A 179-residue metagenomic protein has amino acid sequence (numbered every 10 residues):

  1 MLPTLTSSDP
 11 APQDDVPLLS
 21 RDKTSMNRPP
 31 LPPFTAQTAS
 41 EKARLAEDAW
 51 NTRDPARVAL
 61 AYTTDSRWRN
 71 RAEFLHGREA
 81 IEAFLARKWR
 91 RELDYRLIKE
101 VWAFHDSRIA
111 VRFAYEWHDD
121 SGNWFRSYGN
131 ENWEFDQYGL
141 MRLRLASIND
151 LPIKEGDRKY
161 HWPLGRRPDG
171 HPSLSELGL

Functional and structural regions predicted by a protein language model:
L2-L5, L18-T64, L174-L179: Short, low-complexity N-terminal intrinsically disordered segments enriched in polar/charged residues
P3-S8, F84: A generic structured-segment signal
S8, Q13-V16: N-terminal polybasic/positive-inside topogenic patches
L18-F34, A83-L179: A beta-strand edge to alpha-helix "cap/lid" segment located at domain peripheries
T38-E41, P55-I109: A solvent-exposed, acidic/Ser-Thr-rich amphipathic alpha-helical stretch
